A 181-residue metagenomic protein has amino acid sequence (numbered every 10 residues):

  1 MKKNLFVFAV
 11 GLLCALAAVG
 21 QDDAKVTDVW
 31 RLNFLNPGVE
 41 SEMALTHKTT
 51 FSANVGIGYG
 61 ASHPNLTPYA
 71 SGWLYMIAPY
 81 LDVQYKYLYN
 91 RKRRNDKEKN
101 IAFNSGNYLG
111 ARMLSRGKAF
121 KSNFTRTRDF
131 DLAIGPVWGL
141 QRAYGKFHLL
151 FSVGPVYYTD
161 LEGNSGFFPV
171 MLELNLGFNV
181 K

Functional and structural regions predicted by a protein language model:
M1-V26, L176-V180: Bacterial Sec-dependent N-terminal signal peptides
G20-G72, G117-N123, K181: Short glycine/proline- and aromatic-enriched beta-strand/turn motifs that initiate or cap beta-hairpins
Q21-V26, K48, N90-N107, A143-H148 (+1 more regions): Short loop/turn motifs that connect adjacent beta-strands in outer-membrane beta-barrel proteins
V26-D28, N33-P37, Y75-L81, R128-I134 (+1 more regions): Residues that define the transmembrane beta-barrel architecture of outer-membrane proteins
D28-L32, A53-V55, N107-M113, P136-W138 (+1 more regions): Membrane-embedded beta-strand positions of outer-membrane beta-barrel proteins
F34-G38, V55-A61, Y87-Y89, M113-A119 (+4 more regions): Transmembrane beta-strands of outer-membrane beta-barrel pores
V39, V83, P136-W138, V153 (+1 more regions): Membrane-embedded beta-strands of outer-membrane beta-barrel proteins, especially the hydrophobic/small aromatic
P79-N95, F168-K181: Outer-membrane beta-barrel "beta-signal"
